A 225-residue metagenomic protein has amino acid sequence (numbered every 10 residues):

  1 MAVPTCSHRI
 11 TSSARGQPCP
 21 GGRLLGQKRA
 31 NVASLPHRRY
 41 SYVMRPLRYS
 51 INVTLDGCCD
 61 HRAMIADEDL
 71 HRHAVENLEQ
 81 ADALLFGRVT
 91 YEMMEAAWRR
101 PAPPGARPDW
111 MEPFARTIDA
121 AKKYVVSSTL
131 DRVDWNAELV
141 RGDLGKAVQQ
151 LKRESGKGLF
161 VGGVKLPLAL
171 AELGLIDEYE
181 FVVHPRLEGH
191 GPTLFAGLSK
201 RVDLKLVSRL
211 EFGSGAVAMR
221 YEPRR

Functional and structural regions predicted by a protein language model:
S7, S12-S13, S34, S41: Serine residues within intrinsically disordered or low-complexity segments
S12, G22-R23: Short, low-complexity, intrinsically disordered N-terminal modules that encode targeting/processing signals
L24-L25, L35: Leucine-biased recognition of intrinsically disordered, low-complexity hydrophobic segments
S34-R225: Enzymes that bind and transform nitrogen-containing heteroaromatic metabolites
